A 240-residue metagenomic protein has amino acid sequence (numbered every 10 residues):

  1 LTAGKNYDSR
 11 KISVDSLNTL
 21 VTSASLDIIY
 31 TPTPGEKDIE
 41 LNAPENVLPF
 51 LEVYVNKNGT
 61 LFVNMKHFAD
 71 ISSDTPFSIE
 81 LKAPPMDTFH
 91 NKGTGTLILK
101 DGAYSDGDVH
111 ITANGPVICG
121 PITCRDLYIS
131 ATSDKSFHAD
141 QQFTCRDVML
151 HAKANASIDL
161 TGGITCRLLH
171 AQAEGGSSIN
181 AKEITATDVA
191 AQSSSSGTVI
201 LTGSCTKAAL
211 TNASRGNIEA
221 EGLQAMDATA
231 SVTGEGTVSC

Functional and structural regions predicted by a protein language model:
L1-T112, P116-K153, S157-Q172, T187-A190 (+1 more regions): Acidic (Asp/Glu) and glycine-rich low-complexity loops/linkers that are typically intrinsically disordered
A139-M149, N155-C240: Short, surface-exposed interaction patches in beta-rich subdomains that mediate adhesion/assembly near membranes
